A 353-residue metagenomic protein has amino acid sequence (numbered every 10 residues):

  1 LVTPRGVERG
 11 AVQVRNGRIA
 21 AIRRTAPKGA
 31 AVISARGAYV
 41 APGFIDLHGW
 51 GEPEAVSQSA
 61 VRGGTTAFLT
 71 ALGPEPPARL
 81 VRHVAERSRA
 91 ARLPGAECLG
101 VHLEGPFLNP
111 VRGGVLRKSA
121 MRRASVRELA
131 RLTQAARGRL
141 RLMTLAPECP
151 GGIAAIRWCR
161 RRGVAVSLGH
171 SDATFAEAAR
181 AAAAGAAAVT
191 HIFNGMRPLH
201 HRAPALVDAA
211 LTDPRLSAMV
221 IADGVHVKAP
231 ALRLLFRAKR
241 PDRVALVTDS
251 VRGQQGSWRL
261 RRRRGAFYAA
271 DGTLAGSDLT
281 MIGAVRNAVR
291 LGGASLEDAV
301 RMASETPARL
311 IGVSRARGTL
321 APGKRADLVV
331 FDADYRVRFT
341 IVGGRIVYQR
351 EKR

Functional and structural regions predicted by a protein language model:
L1-P27: N-terminal metal-binding scaffold of metallo-dependent hydrolase/deaminase domains
P27-R62: Replace "His-x-His-based motif
G37, L103, C159, V189 (+2 more regions): Conserved, mostly hydrophobic/aromatic
V56-H83, A96-P110, A136-P150, V164-S167 (+2 more regions): Divalent metal-dependent hydrolysis catalytic cores, especially in the metallo-beta-lactamase
S59-L69, N109-R137, A179-I192, M196 (+3 more regions): Active-site gating loops and adjacent loop-to-helix segments of metal-dependent hydrolytic enzymes
A130-Q254: Active-site core of metal-dependent hydrolases
A209-V220, G224, F236-V330: His/Asp/Glu-enriched, well-ordered alpha-helical/loop segment that forms or immediately abuts the divalent-metal
